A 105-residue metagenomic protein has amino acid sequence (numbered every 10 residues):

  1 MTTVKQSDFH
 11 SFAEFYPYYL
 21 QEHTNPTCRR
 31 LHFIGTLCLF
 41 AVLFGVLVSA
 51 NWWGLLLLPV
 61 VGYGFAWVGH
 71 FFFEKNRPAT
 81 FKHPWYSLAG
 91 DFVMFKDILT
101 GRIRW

Functional and structural regions predicted by a protein language model:
T2-Y19, K75-W105: Membrane-proximal soluble regions of multi-pass membrane proteins
Q21-H32: Short, amphipathic, aromatic/basic-enriched membrane-interface segments that mark the entry/exit of transmembrane
L31-G45: Core segments of transmembrane alpha-helices that mediate helix-helix packing or line hydrophobic substrate/ligand
L43-V46, G69-H70, I98: Structural signal for membrane-spanning alpha-helices in multi-pass inner-membrane proteins, emphasizing helix cores
V46-G54: Transmembrane helix interruption/hinge and helix-loop junction motifs
L55-V60: Hydrophobic alpha-helical transmembrane segments
V61-E74: Transmembrane alpha-helical segments that form the membrane-embedded catalytic/substrate-channel core of multi-pass
